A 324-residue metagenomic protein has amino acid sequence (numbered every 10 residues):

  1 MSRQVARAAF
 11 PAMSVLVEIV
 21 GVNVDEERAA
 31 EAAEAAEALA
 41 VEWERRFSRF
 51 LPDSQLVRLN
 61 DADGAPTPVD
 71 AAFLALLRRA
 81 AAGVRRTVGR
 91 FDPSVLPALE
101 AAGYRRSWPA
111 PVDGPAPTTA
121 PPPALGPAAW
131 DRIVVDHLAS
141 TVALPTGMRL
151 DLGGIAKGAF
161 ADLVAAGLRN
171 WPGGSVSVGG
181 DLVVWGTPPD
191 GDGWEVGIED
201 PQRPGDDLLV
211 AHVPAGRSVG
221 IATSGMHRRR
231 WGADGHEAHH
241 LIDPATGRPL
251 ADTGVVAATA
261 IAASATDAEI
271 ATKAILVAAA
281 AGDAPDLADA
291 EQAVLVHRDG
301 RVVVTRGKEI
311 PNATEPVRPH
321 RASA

Functional and structural regions predicted by a protein language model:
M1-A324: Mature catalytic core of soluble alpha/beta enzymes
